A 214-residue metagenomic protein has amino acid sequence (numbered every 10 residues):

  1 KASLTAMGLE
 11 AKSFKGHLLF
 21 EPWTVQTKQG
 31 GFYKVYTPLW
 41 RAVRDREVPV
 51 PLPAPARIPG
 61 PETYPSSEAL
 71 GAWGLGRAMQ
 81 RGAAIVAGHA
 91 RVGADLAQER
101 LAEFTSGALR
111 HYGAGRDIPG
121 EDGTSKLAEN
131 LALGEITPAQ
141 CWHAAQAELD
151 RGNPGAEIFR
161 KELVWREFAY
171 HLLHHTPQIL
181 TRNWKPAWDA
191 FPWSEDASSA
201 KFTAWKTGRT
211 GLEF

Functional and structural regions predicted by a protein language model:
K1: Acidic beta-strand-to-loop metal/phosphate-binding motif
L4-A6, A11-K12, K28-Q29, L131 (+1 more regions): Aromatic-residue-lined binding/catalytic grooves and analogous aromatic/hydrophobic interfacial grooves in multimeric
A6-L9, G30-P38, E195: Short, structured secondary-structure boundary patches
S13-F20, R116: Acidic carboxylate-rich catalytic motifs and surrounding loops in phosphoryl-/glycosyl-chemistry enzymes
F14, L133, T207-G208: Short His-Asn-centered micro-motif
L18-F32: Short alpha-helix plus adjacent loop in nuclease-associated cores
G31-A187: Glycine/tryptophan-enriched, flexible segments
A169-F214: A contiguous catalytic/ligand-binding core that recognizes phosphate-bearing ligands
